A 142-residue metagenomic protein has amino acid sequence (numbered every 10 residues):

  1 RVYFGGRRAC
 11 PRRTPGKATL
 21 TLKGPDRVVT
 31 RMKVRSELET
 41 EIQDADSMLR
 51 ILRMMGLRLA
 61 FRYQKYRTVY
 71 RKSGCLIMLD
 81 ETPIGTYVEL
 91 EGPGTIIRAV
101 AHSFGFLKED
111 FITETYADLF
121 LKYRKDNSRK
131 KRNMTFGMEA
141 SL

Functional and structural regions predicted by a protein language model:
R1-C75, D110-L142: N-terminal strand-loop-strand beta-hairpin
C10-R12, L22-K23, M78-E81, E91 (+1 more regions): A structural feature that tracks compact, well-ordered secondary-structure segments with a strong bias toward
T14, M54-M55, Y87, E91-G94: Extracellular/lumenal glycan-associated surfaces
R27-T30, T86-V88, I96-R98: A short local loop/turn or secondary-structure capping micro-motif enriched for an aromatic residue
E37-E39, M78, Y87-E89: Short aromatic/hydrophobic contact patches that present stacked aromatics for nucleic-acid/ligand binding
A45, P93-I97: Helix N-cap motif at beta-to-alpha junctions
A99-E109: Short amphipathic alpha-helices in soluble, non-transmembrane regions that often serve as interface/regulatory elements
